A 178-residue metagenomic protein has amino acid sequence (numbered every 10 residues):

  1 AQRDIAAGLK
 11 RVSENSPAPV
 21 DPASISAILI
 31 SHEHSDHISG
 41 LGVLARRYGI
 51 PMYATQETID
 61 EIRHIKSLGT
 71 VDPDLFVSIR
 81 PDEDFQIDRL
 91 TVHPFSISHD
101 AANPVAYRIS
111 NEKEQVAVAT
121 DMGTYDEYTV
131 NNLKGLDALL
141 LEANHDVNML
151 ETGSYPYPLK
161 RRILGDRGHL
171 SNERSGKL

Functional and structural regions predicted by a protein language model:
A1-K10, N15-P17, I79-A138: Core dinuclear metal-dependent hydrolase active-site scaffold
Q2-A54: Active-site metal-binding motif and surrounding structural segment of the metallo-beta-lactamase
A6, L41-V43, H64-S67, V130-N131 (+1 more regions): Short amphipathic alpha-helical segments
I25, P73, L136-D137: Short, well-ordered alpha-helix to beta-strand connector turns
I30, I38-A101: Glycine/small-residue-rich loop that forms an oxyanion/phosphate-binding "nest" at active or ligand-binding sites
S31, T120, L141-A143: Active-site flanking residues adjacent to catalytic metal/cofactor-binding acidic residues
H34-I38, I59-E61, A102, T124-E127 (+1 more regions): Active-site environment of divalent metal-dependent phosphoester hydrolases
E127-L178: Cap/insert and terminal regions of metallo-dependent hydrolase folds
